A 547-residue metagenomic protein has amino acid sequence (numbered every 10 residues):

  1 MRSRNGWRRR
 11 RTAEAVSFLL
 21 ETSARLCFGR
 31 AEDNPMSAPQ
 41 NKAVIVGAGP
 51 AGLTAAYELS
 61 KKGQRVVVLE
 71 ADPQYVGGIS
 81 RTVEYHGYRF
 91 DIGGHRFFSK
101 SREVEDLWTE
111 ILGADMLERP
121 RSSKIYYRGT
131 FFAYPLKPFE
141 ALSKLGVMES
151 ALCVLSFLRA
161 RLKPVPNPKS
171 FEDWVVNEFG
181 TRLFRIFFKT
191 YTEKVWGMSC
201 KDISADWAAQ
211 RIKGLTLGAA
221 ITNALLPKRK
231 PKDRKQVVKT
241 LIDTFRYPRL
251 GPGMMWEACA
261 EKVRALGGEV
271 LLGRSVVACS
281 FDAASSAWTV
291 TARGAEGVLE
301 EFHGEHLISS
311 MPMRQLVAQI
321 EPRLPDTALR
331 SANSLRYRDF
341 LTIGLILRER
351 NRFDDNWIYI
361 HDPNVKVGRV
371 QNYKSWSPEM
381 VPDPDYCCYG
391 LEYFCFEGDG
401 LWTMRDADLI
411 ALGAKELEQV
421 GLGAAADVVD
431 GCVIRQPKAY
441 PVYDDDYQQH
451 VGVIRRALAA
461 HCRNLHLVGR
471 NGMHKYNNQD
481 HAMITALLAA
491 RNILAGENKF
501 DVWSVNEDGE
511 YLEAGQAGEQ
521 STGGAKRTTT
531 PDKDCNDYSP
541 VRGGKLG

Functional and structural regions predicted by a protein language model:
N41-V67: N-terminal Rossmann-like FAD-binding beta1-loop-alpha1 element of flavoenzymes
A51, Q74, R314: Conserved Rossmann-like nucleotide-cofactor binding loop
T54, L152-L155, R159-F281, S285-W288 (+1 more regions): Active-site/ligand-binding neighborhood in enzyme catalytic cores
S60-T82: Glycine-rich FAD pyrophosphate-binding loop
H86-K163: Dinucleotide-binding Rossmann-like beta1-alpha1 core, especially the glycine-rich loop that anchors the ADP
G294, G304-H306, S310-I484, R491-S504: C-terminal segments that line or cap access tunnels to active or ligand-binding sites in enzymes and enzyme-associated
L494-L546: Active-site-proximal substrate-binding core of FAD-dependent oxidoreductases
